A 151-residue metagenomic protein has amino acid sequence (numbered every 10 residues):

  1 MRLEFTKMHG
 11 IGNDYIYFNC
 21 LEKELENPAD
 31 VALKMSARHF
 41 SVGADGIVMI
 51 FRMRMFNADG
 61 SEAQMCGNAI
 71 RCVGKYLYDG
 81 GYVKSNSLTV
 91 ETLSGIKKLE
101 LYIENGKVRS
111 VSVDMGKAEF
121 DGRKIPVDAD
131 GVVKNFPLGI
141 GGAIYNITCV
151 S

Functional and structural regions predicted by a protein language model:
M1-K107: A glycine-rich beta-to-alpha transition motif near the start of alpha/beta enzyme domains, typified by
T92-S151: ATP-dependent small-molecule kinase catalytic core of the GHMP/sugar-kinase superfamily and closely related
